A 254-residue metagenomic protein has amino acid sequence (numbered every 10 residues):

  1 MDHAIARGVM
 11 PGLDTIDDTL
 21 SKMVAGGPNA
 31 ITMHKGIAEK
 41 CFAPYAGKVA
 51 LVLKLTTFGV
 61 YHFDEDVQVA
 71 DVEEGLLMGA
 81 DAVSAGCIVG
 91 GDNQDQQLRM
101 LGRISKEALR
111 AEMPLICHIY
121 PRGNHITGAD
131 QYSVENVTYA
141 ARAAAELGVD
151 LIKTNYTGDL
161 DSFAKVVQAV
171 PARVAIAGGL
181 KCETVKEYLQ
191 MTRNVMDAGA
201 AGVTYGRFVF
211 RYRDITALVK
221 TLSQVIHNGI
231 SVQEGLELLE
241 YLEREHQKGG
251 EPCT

Functional and structural regions predicted by a protein language model:
D2-I176, C182-Y205, L222-L238, C253: Alpha/beta enzyme core
V9, R213-D214: Solvent-exposed, flexible loop/coil residues
R207-R211: A short, acidic, flexible beta-alpha connecting loop/helix-capping segment that sits on the rim of active
D214, L218-L222: Short, hydrophobic-biased amphipathic alpha-helical segments
E243-T254: C-terminal extensions of enzymes
